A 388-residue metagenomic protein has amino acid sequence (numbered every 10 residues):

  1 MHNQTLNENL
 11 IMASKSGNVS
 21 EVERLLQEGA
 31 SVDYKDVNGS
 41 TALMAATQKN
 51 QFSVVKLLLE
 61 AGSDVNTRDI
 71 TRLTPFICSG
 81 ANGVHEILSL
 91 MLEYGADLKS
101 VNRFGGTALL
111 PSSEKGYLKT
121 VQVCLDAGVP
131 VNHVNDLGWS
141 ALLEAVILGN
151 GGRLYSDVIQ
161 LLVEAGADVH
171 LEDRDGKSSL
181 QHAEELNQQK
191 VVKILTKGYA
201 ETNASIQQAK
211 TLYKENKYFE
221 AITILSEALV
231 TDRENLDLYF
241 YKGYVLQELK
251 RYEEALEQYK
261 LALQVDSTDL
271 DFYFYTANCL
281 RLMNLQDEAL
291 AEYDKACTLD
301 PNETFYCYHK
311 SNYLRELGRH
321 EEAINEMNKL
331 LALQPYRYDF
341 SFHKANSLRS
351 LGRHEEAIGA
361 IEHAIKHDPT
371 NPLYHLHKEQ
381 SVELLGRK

Functional and structural regions predicted by a protein language model:
M12-G17, A45-Q51, C78-V84, P111-Y117 (+2 more regions): Ankyrin repeat A-helix N-terminal signature
E23-S31, K56-D64, S89-D97, Q122-P130 (+2 more regions): Ankyrin repeat domain, specifically the short helix-to-loop turn at the C-terminus of the second helix of each repeat
